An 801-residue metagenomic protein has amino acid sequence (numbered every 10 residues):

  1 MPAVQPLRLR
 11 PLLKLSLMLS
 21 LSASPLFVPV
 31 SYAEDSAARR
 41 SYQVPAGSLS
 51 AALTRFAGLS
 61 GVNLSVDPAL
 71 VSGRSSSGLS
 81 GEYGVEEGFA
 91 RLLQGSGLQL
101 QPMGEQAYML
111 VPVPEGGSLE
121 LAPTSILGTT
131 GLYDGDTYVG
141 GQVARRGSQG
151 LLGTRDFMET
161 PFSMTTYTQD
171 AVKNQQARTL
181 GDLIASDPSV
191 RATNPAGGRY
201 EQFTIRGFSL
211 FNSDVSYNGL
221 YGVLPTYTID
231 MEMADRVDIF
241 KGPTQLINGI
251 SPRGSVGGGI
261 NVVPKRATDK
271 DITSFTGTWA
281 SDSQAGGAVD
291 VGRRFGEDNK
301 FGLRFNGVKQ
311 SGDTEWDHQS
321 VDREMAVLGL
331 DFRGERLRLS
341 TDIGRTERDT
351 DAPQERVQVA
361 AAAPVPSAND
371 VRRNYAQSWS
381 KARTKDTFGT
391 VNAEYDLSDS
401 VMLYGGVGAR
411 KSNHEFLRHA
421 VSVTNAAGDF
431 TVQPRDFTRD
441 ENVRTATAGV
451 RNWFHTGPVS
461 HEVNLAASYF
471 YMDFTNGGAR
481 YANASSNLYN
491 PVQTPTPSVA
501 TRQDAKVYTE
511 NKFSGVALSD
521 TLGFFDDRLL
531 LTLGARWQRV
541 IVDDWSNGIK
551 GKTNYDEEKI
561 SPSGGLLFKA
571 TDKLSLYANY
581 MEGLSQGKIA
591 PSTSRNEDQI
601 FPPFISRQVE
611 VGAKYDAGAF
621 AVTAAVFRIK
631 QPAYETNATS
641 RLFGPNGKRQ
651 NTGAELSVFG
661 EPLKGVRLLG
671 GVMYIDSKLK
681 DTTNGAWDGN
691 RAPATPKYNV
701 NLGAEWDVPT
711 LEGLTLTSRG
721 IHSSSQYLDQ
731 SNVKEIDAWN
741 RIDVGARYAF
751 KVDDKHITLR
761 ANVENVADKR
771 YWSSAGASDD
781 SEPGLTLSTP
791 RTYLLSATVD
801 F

Functional and structural regions predicted by a protein language model:
G58, N63, G78-L79, A122-K270 (+1 more regions): Acidic, small-polar-rich N-terminal luminal/periplasmic segments of exported/outer-membrane proteins
E232-D235, Q245-A326, F332-R338, T387 (+2 more regions): Outer-membrane beta-barrel translocator/receptor signature
Q310-T314, V327-D396, A409-E441, R480 (+1 more regions): Acidic/polar loop-and-plug regions of large Gram-negative outer-membrane beta-barrel proteins
D331, E441, S460-E462, S468-M472 (+3 more regions): Structural signature of Gram-negative outer-membrane beta-barrels, strongest in the C-terminal barrel of TonB-dependent
E347-A363, Y471-R480, L567-E610, Y615 (+4 more regions): Surface-exposed extracellular loop regions of Gram-negative outer-membrane beta-barrel proteins, predominantly
N392-D396, M402-G408, S412-R418, Y577 (+2 more regions): Membrane-embedded beta-barrel scaffold of Gram-negative outer-membrane proteins
D526, R628-K630, P645-Q730, T798-D800: Gram-negative outer-membrane beta-barrel transporters
A578, V609, P693-F801: Conserved C-terminal beta-signal and adjacent last beta-strands/turns of outer-membrane beta-barrel proteins
